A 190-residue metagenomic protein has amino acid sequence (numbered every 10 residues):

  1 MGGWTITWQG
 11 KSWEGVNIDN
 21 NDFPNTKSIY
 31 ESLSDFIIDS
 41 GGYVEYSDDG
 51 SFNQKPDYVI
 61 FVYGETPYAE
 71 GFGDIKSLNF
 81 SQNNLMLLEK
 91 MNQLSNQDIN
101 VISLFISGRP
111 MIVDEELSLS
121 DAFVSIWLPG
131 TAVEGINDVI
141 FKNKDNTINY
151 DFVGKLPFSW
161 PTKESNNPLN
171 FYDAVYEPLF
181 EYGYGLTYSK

Functional and structural regions predicted by a protein language model:
M1-K190: C-terminal non-catalytic regions of proteins with extracellular/luminal or membrane-system context
